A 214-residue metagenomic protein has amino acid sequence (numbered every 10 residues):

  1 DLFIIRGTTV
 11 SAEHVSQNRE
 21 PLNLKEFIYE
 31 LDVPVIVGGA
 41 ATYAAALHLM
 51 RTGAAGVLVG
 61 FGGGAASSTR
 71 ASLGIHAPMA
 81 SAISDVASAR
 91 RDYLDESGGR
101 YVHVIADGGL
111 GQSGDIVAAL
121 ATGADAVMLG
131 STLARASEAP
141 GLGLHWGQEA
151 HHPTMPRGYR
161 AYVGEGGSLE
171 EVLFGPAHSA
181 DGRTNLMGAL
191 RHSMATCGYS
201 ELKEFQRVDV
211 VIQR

Functional and structural regions predicted by a protein language model:
D1-N23, V33, A45-D85, A136-H145: Glycine/Thr-rich beta-alpha phosphate-binding loop at enzyme active sites
F3-I5, V35-G38, V57-V59, V104-D107 (+1 more regions): Hydrophobic faces of well-ordered beta-strands that scaffold small-molecule active sites in alpha/beta enzyme cores
L31-D32, T52, G74-A106, G111-R214: Alpha/beta catalytic cores of nucleotide-metabolism and tRNA/nucleoside-modifying enzymes
A40-A41, G111: Short beta->alpha linker loops
A41-T42, E201: Helix N-cap / loop-to-helix initiation motif
A44-A45, D115: Acidic, divalent-metal-coordinating active-site segment for phosphoryl/phosphodiester hydrolysis, typified by short
